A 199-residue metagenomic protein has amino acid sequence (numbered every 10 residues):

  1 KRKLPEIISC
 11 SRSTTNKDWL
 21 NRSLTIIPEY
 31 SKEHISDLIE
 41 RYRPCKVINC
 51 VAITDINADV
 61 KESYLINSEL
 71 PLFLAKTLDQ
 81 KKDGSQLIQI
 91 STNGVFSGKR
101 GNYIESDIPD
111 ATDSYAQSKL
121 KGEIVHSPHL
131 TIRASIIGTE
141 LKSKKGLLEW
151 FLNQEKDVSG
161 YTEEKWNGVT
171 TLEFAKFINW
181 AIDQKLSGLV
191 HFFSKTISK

Functional and structural regions predicted by a protein language model:
K1-P5: N-terminal Rossmann NAD(P)H-binding glycine-rich loop of SDR-like oxidoreductase domains
T14-E33: Rossmann-fold cofactor-recognition segment
I27-S68: NAD(P)H-binding glycine-rich loop region in Rossmannoid oxidoreductase-like domains and their noncatalytic homologs
I56, Q89-N102, S114, I136-K142: Conserved catalytic-site region of short-chain dehydrogenase/reductase
E62-F73, P109, D113, Q117-L120: Glycine-rich NAD(P)-binding loop of the Rossmann-fold in SDR/ketoreductase-type enzymes
L72-P109: Conserved Rossmann-fold NAD(P)-dependent oxidoreductase catalytic core, especially the SDR/UDP-sugar
T112, I124-E173, N179-W180: NAD(P)-dependent short-chain dehydrogenase/reductase
A175-K199: Mid/C-terminal beta-alpha module of Rossmann-like enzyme folds, strongest in SDR-family dehydrogenases/epimerases
